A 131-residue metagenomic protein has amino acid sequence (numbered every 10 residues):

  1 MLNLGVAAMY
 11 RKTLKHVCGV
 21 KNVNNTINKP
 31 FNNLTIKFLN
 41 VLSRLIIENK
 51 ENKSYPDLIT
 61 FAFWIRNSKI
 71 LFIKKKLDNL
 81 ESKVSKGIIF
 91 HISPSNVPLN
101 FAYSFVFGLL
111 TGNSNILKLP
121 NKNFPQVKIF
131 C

Functional and structural regions predicted by a protein language model:
M1-K86: N-terminal Rossmann-like NAD(P)+-binding subdomain of aldehyde/semialdehyde dehydrogenases
K75-C131: Conserved small-residue-rich beta-alpha loop and adjacent elements that most often cradle the phosphate/pyrophosphate
